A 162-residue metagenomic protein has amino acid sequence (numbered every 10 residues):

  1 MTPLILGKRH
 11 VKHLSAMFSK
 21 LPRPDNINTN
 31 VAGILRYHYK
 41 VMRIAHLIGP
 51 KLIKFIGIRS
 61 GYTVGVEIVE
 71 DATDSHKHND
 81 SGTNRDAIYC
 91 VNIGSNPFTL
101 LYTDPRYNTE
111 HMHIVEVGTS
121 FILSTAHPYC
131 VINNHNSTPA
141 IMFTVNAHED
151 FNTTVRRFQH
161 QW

Functional and structural regions predicted by a protein language model:
M1, T73-K77, I141, E149-N152: Nucleic-acid-interacting cores, centered on viral/eukaryotic replication and modification enzymes
M1-S60: Non-heme Fe(II)/2-oxoglutarate
Y62, D71-D74, G118, A126: Tight coil/turn sites that cap or link beta-strands
V64, R85-I88, T138: Short, surface-exposed beta-edge/turn micro-motifs
G65-N84: Conserved short histidine dyad/triad with adjacent acidic residue
G65-V66, T99-P105: Short polybasic amphipathic segments
S81-F98: Short, conserved beta-strand element in jelly-roll/cupin
T103-W162: Catalytic core of Fe(II)/2-oxoglutarate
